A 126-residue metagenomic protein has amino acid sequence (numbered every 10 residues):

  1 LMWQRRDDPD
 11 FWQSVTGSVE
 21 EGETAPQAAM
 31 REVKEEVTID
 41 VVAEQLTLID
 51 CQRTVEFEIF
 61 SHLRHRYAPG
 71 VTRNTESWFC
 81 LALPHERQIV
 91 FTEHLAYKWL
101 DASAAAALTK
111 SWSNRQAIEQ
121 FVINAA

Functional and structural regions predicted by a protein language model:
L1-V15: N-terminal strand-loop-strand
D7, S113-N114: Short, glycine/charged-enriched secondary-structure capping and boundary segments
V19-S113: Unchanged
A117-F121: A small-molecule sensor/coupling module
I123-A126: Generic C-terminal helix-cap and adjacent flexible tail
